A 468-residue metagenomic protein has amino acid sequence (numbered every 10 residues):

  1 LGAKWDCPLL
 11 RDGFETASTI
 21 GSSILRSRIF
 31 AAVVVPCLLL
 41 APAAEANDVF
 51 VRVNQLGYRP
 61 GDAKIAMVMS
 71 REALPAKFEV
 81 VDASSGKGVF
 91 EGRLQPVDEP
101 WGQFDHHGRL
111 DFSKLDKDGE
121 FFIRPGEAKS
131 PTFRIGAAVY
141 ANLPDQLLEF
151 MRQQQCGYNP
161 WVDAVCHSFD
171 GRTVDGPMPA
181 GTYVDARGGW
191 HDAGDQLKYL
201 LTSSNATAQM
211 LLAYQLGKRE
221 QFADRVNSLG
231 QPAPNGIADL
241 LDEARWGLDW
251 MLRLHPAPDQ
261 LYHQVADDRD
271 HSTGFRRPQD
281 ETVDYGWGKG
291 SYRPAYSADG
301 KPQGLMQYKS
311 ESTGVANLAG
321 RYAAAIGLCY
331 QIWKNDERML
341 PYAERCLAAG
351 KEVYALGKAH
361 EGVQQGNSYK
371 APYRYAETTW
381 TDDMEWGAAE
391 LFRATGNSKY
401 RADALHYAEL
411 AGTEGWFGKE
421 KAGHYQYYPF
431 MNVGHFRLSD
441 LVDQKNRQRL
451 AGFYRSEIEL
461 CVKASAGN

Functional and structural regions predicted by a protein language model:
G2, C7-A17, S23-S27: Short, low-complexity intrinsically disordered segments enriched in A/P/G/S/L with frequent Arg, especially at protein
K4-D6, P36, V165, R345: The N-terminal extracellular segments of secreted preproproteins, especially immediately downstream of signal
R26, A43, S70, P100-G102: Generic marker of residues within folded, mature protein domains
A31-A41: Bacterial N-terminal signal peptides
A46-F50, P75-H107, K114-D118, F122-T132 (+1 more regions): Glycan-recognition and catalytic cores of secretory/periplasmic carbohydrate-active enzymes
F50-E72: Contiguous beta-strand segments within globular domains
I65-M69, G92-L94, L110: Alpha-mannosidase-like glycoside hydrolase catalytic domains involved in N-glycan trimming, generalizing to other
